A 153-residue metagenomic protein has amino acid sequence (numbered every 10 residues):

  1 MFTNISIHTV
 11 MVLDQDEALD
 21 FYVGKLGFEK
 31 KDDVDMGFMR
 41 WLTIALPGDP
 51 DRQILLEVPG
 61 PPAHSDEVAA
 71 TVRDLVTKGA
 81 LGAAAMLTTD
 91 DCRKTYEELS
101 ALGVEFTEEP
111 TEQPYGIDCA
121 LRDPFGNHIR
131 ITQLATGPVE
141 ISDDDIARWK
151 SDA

Functional and structural regions predicted by a protein language model:
M1, I7-T9, K31, R40-A45 (+2 more regions): Vicinal oxygen chelate
F2, V10-P62: Core segments of cupin and vicinal oxygen chelate
V12-Q15, H64-A69, K94: Short hydrophobic/aromatic-rich motifs at helix boundaries and adjacent loops
P50-R52, H64, T95, V139: Residue-level signal for secondary-structure boundary sites
E57-A70, E108, E112, Q133-T136: Acetyl-CoA-dependent GNAT
